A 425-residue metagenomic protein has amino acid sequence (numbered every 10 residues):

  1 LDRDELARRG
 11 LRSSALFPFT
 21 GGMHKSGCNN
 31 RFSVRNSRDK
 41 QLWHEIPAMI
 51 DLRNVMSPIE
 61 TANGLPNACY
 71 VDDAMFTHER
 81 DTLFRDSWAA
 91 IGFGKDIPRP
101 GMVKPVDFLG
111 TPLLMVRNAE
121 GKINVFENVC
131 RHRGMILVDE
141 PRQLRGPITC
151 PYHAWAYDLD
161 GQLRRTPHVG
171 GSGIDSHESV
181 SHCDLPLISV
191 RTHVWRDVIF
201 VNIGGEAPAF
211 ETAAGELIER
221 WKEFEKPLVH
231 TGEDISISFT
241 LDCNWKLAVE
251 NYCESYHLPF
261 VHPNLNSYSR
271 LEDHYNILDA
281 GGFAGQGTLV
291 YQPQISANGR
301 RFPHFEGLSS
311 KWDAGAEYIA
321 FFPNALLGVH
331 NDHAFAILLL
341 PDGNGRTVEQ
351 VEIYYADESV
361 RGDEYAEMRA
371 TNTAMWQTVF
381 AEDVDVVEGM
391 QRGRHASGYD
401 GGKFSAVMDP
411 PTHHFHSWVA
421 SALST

Functional and structural regions predicted by a protein language model:
L1-R12, F17: Extreme N-terminal basic, low-complexity initiation segments that serve as generic localization/processing leaders
F17-F19, F32: Aromatic (phenylalanine/tyrosine) cluster motif
R35-Q41, D96-G204, E211-E216: Rieske [2Fe-2S] iron-sulfur-binding domain
E45, V116, K122, N128 (+2 more regions): C-terminal catalytic domain of Rieske-type non-heme iron oxygenases
I50-N67: Short, contiguous pre-domain boundary segments
L65-F108: Non-catalytic accessory segments flanking enzyme active sites
